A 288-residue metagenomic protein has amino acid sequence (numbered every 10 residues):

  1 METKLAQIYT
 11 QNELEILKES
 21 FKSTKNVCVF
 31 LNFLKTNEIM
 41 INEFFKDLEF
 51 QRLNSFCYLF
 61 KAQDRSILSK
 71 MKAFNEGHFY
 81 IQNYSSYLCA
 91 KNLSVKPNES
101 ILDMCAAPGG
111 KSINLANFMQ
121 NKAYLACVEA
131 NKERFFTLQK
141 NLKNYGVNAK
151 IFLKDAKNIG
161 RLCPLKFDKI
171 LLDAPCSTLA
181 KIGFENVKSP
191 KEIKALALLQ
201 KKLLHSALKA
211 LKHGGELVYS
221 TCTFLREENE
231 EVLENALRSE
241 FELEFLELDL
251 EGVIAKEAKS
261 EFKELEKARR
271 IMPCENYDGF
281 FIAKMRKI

Functional and structural regions predicted by a protein language model:
M1-I288: S-adenosylmethionine
